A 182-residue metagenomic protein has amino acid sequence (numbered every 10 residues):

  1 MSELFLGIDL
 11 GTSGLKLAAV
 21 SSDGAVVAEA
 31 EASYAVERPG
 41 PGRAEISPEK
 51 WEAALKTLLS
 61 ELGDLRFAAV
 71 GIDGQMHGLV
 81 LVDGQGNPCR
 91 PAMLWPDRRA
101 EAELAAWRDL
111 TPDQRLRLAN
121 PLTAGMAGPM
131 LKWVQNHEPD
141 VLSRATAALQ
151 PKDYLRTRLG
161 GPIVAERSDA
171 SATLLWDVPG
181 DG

Functional and structural regions predicted by a protein language model:
M1-R90, A102, R144: N-terminal glycine/serine-rich phosphate-binding loop of ATP-dependent small-molecule kinases, especially carbohydrate
L10-T12, Q114-G182: Gly/Ser/Thr-rich active-site cleft segment
S60, D64-W95, A119-A127, R156-D177: Short beta-strand-loop/turn "lid" adjacent to the catalytic site in phosphate-handling enzymes
E61-D64, D109, N136, D140-S143: Secondary-structure boundary motif
V82-Q85, A106-L110, H137: Residue-level signal for well-ordered alpha-helical positions
M93, D97-D113: Short alpha-helix plus adjacent loop in nuclease-associated cores
